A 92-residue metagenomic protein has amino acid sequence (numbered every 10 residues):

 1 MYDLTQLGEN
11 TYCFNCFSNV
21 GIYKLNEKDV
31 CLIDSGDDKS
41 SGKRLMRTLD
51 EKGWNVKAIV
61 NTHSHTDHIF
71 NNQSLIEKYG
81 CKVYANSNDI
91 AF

Functional and structural regions predicted by a protein language model:
M1-E51: Conserved beta-strand hairpin/beta-sheet module of binuclear metal-dependent hydrolase folds, prominently
R47-F92: Active-site HxH/HxHxD metal-binding segment of metal-dependent hydrolases
